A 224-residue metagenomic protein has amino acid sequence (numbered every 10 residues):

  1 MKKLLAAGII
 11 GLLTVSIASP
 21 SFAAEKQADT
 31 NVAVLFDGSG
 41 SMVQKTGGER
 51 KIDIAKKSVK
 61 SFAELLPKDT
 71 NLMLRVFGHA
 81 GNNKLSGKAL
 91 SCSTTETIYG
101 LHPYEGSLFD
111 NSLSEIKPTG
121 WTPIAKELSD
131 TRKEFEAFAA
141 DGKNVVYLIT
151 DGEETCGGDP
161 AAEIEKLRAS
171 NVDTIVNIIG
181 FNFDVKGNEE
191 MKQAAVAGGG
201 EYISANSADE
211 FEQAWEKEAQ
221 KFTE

Functional and structural regions predicted by a protein language model:
K2-K3, A7, L12, I17-T46 (+4 more regions): Acidic, polar low-complexity linker/tail segments
A24-K26, F62-L66, K133-G142, R168: Surface-exposed acidic, glycine-flexible loop patches that form ligand/cofactor-binding and adhesion interfaces
K26, T30, F36, K45-K57 (+5 more regions): Soluble non-cytosolic domains of exported or imported proteins
K26-Y99, E127-L128, V145-I149: Von Willebrand factor
D29-V32, K68-L72, A140-N144, S170-N177 (+1 more regions): Loop/turn elements at helix/coil->beta-strand transitions in domains of secreted/extracellular proteins
C92-N144, I178-E189, Q213: Von Willebrand factor
Y99, E201-I203: Structural signal for short hydrophobic segments within the conserved structured cores of catalytic domains across
I116, G152-G198, A205, E210 (+1 more regions): VWA/integrin I-like adhesion module and closely mimicked acidic/polar interface patches used
